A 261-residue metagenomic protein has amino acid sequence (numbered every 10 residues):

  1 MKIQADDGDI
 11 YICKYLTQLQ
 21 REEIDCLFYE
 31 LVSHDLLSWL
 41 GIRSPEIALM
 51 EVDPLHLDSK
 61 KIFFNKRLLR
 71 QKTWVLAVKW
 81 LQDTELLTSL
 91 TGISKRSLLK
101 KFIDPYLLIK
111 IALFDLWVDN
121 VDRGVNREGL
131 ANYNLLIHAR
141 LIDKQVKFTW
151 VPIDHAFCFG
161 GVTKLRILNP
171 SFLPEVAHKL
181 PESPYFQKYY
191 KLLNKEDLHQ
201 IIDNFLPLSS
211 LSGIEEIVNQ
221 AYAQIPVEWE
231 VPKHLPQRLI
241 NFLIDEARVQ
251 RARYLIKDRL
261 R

Functional and structural regions predicted by a protein language model:
M1-R261: Phosphate/dinucleotide-binding and metal-coordinating scaffold of catalytic cores in nucleotide-dependent enzymes
